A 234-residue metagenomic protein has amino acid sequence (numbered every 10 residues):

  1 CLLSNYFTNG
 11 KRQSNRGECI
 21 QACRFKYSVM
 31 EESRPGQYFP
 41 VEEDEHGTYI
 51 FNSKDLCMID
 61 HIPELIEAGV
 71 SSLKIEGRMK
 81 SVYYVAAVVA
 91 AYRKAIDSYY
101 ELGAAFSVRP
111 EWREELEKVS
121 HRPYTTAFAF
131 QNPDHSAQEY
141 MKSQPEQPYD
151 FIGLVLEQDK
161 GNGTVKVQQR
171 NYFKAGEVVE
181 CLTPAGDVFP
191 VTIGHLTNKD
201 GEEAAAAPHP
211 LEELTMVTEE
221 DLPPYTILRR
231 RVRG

Functional and structural regions predicted by a protein language model:
C1-S72, M79-L156, K166-G234: Active-site pocket-lining/capping segments in soluble small-molecule metabolic enzymes
G163: Basic, amphipathic alpha-helical/coil surface patches used to engage anionic, phosphate-bearing ligands and membranes
